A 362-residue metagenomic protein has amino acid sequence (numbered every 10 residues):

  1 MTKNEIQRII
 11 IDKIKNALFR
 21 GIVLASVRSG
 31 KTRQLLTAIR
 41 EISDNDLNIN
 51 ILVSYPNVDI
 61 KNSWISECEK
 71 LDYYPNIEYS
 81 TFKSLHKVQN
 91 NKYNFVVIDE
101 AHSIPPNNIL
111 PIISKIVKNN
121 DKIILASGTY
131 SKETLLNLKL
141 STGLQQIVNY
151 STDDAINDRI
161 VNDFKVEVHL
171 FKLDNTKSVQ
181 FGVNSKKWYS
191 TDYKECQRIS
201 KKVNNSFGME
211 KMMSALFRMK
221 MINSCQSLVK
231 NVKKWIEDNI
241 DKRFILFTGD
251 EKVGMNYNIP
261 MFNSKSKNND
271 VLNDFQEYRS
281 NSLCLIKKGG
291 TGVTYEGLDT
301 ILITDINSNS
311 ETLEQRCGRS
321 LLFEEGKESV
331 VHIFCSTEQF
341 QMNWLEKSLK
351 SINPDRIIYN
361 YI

Functional and structural regions predicted by a protein language model:
M1-L24: Conserved pre-motif I regulatory segment
L18-A38: Walker A/P-loop
S54-K92: Inter-Walker segment of RecA-like/P-loop motor cores
N90-S131: SF2 helicase catalytic motif II
Y93-V97, C284, T291-N307, T312-L313 (+1 more regions): A short beta-strand element within the Helicase C-terminal
L136-D241: Interdomain helical connector at the RecA1-RecA2 junction of SF1/SF2 helicase-like NTPases
I245-F247, K252-G290, T312: Conserved helicase ATPase core of P-loop NTP-dependent helicases/translocases
R319-K347: Conserved segment of the helicase C-terminal RecA-like domain
